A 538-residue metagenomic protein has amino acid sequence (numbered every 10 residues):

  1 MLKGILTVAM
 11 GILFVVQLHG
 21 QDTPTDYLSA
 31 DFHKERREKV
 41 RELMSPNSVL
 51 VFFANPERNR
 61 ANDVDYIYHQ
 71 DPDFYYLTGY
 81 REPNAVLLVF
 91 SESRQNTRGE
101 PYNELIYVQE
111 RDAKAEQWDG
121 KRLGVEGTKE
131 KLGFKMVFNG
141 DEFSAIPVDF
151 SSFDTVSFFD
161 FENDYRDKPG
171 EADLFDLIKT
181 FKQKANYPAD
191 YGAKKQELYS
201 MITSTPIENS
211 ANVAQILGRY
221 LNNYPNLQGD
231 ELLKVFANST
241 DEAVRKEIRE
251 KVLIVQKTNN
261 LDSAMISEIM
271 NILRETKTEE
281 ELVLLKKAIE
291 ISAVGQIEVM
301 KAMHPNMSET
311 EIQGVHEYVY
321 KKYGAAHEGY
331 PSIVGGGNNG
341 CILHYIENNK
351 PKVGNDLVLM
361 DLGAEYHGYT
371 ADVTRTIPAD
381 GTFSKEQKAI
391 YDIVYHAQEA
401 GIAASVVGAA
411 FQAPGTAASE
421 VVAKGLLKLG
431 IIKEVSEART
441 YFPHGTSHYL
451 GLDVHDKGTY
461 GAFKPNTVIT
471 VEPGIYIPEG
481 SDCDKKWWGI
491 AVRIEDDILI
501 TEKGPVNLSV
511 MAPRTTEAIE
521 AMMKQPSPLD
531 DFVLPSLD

Functional and structural regions predicted by a protein language model:
M1-L6: Bacterial N-terminal signal peptides that target proteins for export
T7-Q17: Bacterial N-terminal signal peptides
Q21-D538: Active-site neighborhoods and metal-handling regions in enzymes and metal-associated proteins
